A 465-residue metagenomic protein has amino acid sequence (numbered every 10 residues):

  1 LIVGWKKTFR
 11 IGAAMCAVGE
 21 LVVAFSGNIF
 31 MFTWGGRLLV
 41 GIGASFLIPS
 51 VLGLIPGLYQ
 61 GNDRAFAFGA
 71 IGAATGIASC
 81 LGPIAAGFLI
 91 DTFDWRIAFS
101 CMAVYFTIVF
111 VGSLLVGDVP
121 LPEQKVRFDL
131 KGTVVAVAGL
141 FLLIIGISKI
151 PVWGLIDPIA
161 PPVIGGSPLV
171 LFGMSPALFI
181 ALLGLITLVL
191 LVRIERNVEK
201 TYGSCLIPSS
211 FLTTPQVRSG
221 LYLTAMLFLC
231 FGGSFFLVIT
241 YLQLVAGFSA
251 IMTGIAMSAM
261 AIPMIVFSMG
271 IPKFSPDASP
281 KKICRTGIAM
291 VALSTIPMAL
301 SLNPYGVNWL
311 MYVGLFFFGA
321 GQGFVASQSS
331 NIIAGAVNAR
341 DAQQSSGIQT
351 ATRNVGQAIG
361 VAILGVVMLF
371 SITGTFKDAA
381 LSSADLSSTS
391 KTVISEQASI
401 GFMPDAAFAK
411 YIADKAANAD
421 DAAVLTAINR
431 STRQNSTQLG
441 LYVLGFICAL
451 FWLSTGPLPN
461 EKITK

Functional and structural regions predicted by a protein language model:
L1-L140, K149: Helix-loop-helix hairpins in multi-pass membrane proteins, especially solute transporters
I2-V3, F25, I84, F88 (+8 more regions): Membrane-interface helix caps of multi-pass small-molecule transporters
K6-M15, G19, C101, T133 (+5 more regions): 12-transmembrane solute porter fold
E20-A24, V40, S113, P297-M298 (+3 more regions): MFS-fold secondary transporters
A73, I77-F93, F141, I145 (+1 more regions): A gly/Pro-rich, aromatic-decorated transmembrane alpha-helix motif that marks the paired, flexible gating helices
D91-Y222: Hydrophobic transmembrane-helix bundles of small-molecule transporters
N197, T392-K465: Transmembrane-helix exit segments and adjacent C-terminal regions of multi-pass membrane proteins
